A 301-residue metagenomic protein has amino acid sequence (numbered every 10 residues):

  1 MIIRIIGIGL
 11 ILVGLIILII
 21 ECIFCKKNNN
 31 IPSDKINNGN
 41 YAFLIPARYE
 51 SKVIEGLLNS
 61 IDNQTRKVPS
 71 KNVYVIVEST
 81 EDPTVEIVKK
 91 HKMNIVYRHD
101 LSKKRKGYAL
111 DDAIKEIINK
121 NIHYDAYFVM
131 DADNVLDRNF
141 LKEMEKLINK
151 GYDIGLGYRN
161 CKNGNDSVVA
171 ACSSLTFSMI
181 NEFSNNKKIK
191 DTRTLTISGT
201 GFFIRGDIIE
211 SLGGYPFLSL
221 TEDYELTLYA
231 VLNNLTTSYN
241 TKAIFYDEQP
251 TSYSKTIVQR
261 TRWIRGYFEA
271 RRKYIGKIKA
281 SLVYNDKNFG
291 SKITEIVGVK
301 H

Functional and structural regions predicted by a protein language model:
M1-N37, V88: N-terminal membrane-anchoring/stem segments of glycan-assembly enzymes
G39-L44, N72, E225: Cell-envelope/extracellular polymer assembly enzymes that use nucleotide-activated donors
E55, D82-K89, N139: Acidic helix N-cap motif at the loop->helix transition within catalytic regions of sugar-transfer enzymes
N59-S70: Short, acidic, metal-binding catalytic loop of nucleotide-sugar glycosyltransferases
V77-V85, D100-S102, V135: A conserved acidic beta->alpha catalytic loop
P83, M130-L147: Acidic donor-binding/catalytic loop of UDP-sugar-dependent glycosyltransferases, especially processive GT2
Y97-A113, I117-N119, N139-L220, T261-I264 (+2 more regions): Long helical/loop segments within the catalytic core of UDP-sugar-dependent glycosyltransferases, especially the large
Y127: Short aromatic/hydrophobic "clamp" motif used to bind/position activated sugar donors
